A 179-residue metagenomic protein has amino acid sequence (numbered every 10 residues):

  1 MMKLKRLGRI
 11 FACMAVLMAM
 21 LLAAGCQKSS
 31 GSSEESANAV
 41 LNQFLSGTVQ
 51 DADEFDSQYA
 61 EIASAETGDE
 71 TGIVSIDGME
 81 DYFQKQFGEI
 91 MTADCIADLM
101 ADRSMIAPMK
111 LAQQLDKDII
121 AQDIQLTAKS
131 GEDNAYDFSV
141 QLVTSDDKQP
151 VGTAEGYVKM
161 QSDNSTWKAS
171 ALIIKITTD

Functional and structural regions predicted by a protein language model:
M2-C13: Bacterial N-terminal signal peptides that target proteins for export
L21-G25: C-terminal motif of bacterial Sec signal peptides marking the signal peptidase cleavage site
Q27-S29: Bacterial signal peptide processing site
S32-L111: Core segments of small alpha/beta cavity-forming domains
Q84, C95-D102, D137-S145, G156: Acidic/histidine-enriched, beta-strand-rich ligand/metal-binding domains
M109-D146: Surface-exposed, charged secondary-structure patches
Q149-D179: Short beta-strand edge/turn micro-motifs at domain boundaries
